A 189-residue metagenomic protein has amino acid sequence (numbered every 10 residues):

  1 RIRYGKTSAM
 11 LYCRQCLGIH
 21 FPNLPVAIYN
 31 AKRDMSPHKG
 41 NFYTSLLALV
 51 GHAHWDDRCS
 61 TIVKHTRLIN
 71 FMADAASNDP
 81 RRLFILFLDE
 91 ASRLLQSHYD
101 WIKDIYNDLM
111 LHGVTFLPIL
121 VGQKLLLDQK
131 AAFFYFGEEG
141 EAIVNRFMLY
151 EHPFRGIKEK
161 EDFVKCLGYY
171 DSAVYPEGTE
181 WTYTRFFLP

Functional and structural regions predicted by a protein language model:
R1, V26, L83-I85: Residue-level preference for the first positions of well-ordered beta-strands
R1-Q15: Walker A/P-loop nucleotide-binding motif
Y4-G5, D34-S36, A91-Q96, L125-D128: Short acidic, S/G/P-rich loop/turn micro-motifs used as interaction or catalytic elements
T7-L11, H38-K39, S97-D100, D128-F133: A short acidic (Asp/Glu
C16-V50: AAA+/P-loop NTPase substrate/partner-engagement loops
L17-P22, A76-P80, L94-S97, E139-V144: Helix-boundary capping/turn motifs
V26-M35, D104, D108-P189: The catalytic "switch" region of P-loop NTPases
P37-D89, R93-W101, L109-V114, K158-K160 (+1 more regions): Mid-core helix/loop region of P-loop NTP-binding domains shared across ATPases and GTPases
